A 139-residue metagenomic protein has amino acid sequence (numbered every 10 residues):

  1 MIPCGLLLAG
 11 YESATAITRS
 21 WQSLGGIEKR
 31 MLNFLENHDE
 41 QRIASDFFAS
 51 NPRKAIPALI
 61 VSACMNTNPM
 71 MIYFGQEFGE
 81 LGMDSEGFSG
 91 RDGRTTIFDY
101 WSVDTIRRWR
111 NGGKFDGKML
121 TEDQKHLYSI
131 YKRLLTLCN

Functional and structural regions predicted by a protein language model:
I2-S13, D46-S50: Extracellular glycoside hydrolase catalytic/binding regions
T15-T18, Q22-N37, R42-N139: Loop/helix patches that line or flank the sugar-binding groove of alpha-linked glycan CAZymes
